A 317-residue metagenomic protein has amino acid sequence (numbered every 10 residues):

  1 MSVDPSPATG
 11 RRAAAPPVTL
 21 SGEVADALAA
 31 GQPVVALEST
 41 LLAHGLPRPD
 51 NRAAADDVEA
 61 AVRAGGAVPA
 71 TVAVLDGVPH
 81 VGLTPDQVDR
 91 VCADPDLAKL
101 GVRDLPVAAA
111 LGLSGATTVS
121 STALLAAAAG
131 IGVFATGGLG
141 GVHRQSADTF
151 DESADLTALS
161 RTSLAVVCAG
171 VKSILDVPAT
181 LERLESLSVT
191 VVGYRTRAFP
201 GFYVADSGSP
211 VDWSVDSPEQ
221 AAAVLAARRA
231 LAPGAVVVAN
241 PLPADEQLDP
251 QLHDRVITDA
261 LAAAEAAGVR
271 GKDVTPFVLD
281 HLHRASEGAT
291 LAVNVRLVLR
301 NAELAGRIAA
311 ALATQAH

Functional and structural regions predicted by a protein language model:
S2-A64: N-terminal glycine-/serine-/threonine-rich phosphate-binding loop
D26-A29, V34-V35, L124-A128, V133-A135 (+5 more regions): Solvent-exposed alpha-helices and their adjacent loops that cap or buttress functional pockets in soluble metabolic
V35-L37, P69-V74, G115, V133-G138 (+5 more regions): General beta-strand structural signal in soluble alpha/beta enzymes
S39, H44, R52-A108, A230-A244 (+1 more regions): Glycine-rich nucleotide/cofactor/substrate-binding loop typically near the N-terminus or early in the first domain
P85-S160: Divalent-metal (Mg2+/Mn2+/Ca2+)-assisted nucleotide/phosphate chemistry catalytic cores
T118-V119, A147-S160, L164-E185, S217-A223: Active-site glycine-rich loop that binds ribose-phosphate moieties when present
Y203-R229: Anionic-ligand binding region
R228-R300: A C-terminal functional module that forms or caps the active site or interfaces directly with catalytic machinery
